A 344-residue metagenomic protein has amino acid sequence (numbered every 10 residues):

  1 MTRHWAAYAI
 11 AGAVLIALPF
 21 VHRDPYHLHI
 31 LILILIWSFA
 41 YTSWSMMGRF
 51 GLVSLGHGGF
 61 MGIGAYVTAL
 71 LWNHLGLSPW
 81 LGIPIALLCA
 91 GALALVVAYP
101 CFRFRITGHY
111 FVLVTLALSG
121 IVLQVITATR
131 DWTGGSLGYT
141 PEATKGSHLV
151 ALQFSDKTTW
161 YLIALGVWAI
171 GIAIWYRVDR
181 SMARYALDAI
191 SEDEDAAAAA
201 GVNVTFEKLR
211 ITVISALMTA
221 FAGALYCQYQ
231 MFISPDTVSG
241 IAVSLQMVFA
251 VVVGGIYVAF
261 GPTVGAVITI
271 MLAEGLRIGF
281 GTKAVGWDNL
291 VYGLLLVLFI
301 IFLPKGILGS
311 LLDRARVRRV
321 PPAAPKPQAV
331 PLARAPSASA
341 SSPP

Functional and structural regions predicted by a protein language model:
M1-P344: Transmembrane alpha-helices and adjacent helix-loop boundaries
